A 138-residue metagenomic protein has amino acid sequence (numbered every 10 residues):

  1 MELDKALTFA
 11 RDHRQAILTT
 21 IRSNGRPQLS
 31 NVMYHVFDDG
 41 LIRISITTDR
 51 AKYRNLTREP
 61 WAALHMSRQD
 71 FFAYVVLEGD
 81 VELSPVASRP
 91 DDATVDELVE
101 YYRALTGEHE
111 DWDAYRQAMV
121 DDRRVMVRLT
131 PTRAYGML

Functional and structural regions predicted by a protein language model:
M1-A16: Extreme N-terminal tail/first-helix region
R11, T57-R58, V120: Alpha-helix boundary recognition
R14-Q15, W61, E110, A134: Generic structural signal for secondary-structure transition and capping sites
R14-T48, L56, A62-M66, Y74-V76: Short beta-strand segments
T47-D49, P131-T132: Secondary-structure transition/turn motif
D70: AMP-binding (ANL) adenylation modules
A73-L138: Charged, gly/pro-rich active-site loop segments
